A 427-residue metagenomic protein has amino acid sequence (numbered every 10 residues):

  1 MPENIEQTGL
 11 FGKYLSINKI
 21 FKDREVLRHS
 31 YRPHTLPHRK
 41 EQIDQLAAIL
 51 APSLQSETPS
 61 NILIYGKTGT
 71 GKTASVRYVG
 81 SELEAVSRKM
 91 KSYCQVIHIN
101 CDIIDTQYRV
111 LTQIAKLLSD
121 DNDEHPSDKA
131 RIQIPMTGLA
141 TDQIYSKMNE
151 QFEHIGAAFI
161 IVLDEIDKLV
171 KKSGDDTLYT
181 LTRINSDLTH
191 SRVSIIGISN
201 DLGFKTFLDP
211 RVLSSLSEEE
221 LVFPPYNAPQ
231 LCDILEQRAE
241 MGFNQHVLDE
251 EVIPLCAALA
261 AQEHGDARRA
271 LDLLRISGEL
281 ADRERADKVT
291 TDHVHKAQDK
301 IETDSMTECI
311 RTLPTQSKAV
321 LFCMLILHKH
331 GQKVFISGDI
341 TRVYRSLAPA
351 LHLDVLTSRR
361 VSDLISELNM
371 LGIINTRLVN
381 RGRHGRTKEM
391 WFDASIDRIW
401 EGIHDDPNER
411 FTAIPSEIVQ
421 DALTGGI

Functional and structural regions predicted by a protein language model:
M1-T58, E82-A85, G426-I427: A short, basic N-terminal segment
P2-K19, R28, P59, I103-Q113 (+6 more regions): Mid-core helix/loop region of P-loop NTP-binding domains shared across ATPases and GTPases
E57-G80: Walker A/P-loop nucleotide-binding motif
N61-L63, V86-D102: Conserved catalytic segments around the Walker B and adjacent sensor/switch elements of P-loop NTPase domains
S81-Y93, D120-D123: Post-Walker A helix-loop "phosphate-sensing" segment adjacent to the P-loop in P-loop NTPases
A261-A267, R275-K288, H328-H330, A348-P349 (+1 more regions): AAA+ ATPase "lid" subdomain C-terminal helix
L280-E302: Conserved C-terminal helix/linker of AAA+ ATPases
H328-I427: Terminal-proximal interaction/regulatory segments of ATP-powered molecular machines
